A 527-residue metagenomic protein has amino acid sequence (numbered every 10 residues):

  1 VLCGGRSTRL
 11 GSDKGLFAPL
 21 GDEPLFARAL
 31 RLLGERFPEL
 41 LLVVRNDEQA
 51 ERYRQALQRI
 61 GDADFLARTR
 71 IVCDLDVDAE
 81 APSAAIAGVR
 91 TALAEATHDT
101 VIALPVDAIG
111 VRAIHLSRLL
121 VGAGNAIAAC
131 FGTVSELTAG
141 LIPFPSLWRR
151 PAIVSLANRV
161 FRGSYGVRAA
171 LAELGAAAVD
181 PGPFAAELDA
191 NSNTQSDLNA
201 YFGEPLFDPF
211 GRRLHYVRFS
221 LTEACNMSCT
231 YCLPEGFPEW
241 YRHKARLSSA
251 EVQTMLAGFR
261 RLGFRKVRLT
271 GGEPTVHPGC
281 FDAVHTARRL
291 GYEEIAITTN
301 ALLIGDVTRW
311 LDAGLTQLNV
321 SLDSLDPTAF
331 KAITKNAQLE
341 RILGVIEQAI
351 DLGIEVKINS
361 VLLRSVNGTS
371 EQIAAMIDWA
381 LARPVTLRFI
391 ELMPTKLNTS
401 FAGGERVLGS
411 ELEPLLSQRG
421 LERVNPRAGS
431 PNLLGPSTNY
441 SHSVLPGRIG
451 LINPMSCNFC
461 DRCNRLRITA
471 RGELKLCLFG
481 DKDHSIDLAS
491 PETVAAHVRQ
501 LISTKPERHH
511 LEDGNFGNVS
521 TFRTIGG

Functional and structural regions predicted by a protein language model:
L2-V167, A172-D189: Nucleotide and nucleotide-moiety/phosphate-recognizing core
T8-S12, T138, S155, E187 (+4 more regions): A short acidic, helix-capping loop that chelates divalent metal ions and anchors anionic groups
R52-V77, A283-R288, N367-T386, L445-N453: Short, electropositive alpha-helical surface patch
P151-G203, S443-E473, G480: Active-site oxyanion/phosphate-handling segment shared across diverse enzymes
G203-R218, S228-T230, R261, S437-R448 (+1 more regions): N-terminal [4Fe-4S]-dependent radical SAM core
P209-S249, L262, L478: Canonical Radical SAM [4Fe-4S] cluster-binding loop centered on the CxxxCxxC motif and its immediate flanking residues
S249-L269, E273-I390: Radical SAM/AdoMet-radical enzyme domain recognition
K396-F516, T521-R523: Accessory C-terminal segments flanking Radical SAM cores
